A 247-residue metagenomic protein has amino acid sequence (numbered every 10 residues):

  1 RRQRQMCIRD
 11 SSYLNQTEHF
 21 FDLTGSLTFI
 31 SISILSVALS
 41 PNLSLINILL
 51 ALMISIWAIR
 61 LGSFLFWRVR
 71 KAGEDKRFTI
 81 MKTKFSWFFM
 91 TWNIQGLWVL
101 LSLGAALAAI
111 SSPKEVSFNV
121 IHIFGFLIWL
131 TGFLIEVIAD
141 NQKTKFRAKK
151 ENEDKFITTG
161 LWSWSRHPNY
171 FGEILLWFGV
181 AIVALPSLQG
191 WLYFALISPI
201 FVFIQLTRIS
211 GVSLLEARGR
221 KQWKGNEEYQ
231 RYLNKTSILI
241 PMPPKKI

Functional and structural regions predicted by a protein language model:
R1-R2, F21-I32, L97: The first (N-terminal) embedded transmembrane alpha-helix
Q3-I8: Short, small-residue-biased leader/transition segments that mark boundaries at the very start of proteins
R9-T17, S63-R70: C-terminal ends of transmembrane helices
Y13-F20, P41-L45: Helix-loop junctions on the outward
N15-F29, G73-T91, K155-W162: Juxtamembrane helix-capping/reentrant segments at transmembrane boundaries
F21-L23, S86-V99, R166-E173: Select subsegments of transmembrane alpha-helices in polytopic membrane proteins, especially boundary-proximal
T28-L61, V99-Q142, R147-I247: Hydrophobic transmembrane alpha-helices
I46-K84: A basic- and aromatic-enriched beta-loop-alpha substructure that forms the phosphate/nucleotide- and DNA/RNA-contacting
